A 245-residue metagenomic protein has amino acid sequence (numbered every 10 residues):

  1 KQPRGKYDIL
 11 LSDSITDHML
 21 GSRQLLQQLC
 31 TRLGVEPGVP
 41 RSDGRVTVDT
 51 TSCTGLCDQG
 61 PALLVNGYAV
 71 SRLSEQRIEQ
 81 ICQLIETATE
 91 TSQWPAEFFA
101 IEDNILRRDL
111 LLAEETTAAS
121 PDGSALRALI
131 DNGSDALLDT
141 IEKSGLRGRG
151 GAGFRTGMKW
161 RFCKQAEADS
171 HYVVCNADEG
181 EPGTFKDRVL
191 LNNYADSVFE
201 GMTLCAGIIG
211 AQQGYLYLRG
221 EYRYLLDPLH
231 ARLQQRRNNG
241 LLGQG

Functional and structural regions predicted by a protein language model:
K1-G245: Feature of Fe-S/electron-transfer and energy-metabolism proteins that preferentially highlights extended coupling
